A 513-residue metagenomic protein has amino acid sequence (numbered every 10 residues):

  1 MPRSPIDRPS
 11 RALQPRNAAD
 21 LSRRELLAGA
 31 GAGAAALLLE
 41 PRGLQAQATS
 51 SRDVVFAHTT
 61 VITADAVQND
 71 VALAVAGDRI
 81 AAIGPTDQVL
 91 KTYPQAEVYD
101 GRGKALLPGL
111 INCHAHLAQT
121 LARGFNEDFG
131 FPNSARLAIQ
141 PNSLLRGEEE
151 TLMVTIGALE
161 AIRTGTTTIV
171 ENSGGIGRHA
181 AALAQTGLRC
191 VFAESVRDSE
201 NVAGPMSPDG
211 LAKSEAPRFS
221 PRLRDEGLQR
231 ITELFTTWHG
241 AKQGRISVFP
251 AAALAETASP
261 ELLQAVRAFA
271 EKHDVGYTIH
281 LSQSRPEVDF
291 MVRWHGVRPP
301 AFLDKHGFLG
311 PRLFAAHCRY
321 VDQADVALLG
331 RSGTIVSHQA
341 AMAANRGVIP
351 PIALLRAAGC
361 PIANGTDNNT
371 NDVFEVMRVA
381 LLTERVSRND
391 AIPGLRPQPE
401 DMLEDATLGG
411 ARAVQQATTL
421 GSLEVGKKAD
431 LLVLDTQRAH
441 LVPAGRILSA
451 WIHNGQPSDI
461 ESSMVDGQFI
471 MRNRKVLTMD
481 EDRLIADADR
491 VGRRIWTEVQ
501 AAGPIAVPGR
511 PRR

Functional and structural regions predicted by a protein language model:
M1-S22: N-terminal secretory signal peptides
A30, L39-G43, A48-D53, V61-L107: Histidine-rich, glycine-flanked metal-binding segment
A48, V61-A72, R346-G347, A411-L448: Acidic, glycine-enriched loop/beta-strand segments at the rims of small-molecule binding/catalytic pockets
L121-L152, L159, E194-P221, R285-R312 (+2 more regions): Active-site gating loops and adjacent loop-to-helix segments of metal-dependent hydrolytic enzymes
R123-L188, G227-Q243, D489-V491: Alpha-helical scaffold segments that flank or form the walls of functional sites
A181-R319: Metal-coordinating catalytic core of metallo-dependent amide/deamination hydrolases
K305-R312, A353-R438, N454-P457: His/Asp/Glu-enriched, well-ordered alpha-helical/loop segment that forms or immediately abuts the divalent-metal
K428-I485: C-terminal cap of metal-dependent C-N hydrolases
